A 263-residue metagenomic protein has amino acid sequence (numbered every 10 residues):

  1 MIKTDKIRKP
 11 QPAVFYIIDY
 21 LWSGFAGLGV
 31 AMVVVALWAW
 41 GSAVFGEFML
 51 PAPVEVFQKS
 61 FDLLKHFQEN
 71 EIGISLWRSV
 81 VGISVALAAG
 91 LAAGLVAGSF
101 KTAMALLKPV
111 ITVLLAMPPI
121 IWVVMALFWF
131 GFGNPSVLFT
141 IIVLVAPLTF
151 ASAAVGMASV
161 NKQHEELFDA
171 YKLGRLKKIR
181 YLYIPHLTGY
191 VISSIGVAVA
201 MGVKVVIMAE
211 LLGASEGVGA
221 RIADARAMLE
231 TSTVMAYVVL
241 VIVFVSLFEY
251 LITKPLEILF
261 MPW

Functional and structural regions predicted by a protein language model:
M1-G29, I252-W263: Transmembrane alpha-helical segments of polytopic membrane transport and secretion proteins
P12-I18, A43-V85: Periplasmic/extracellular loop-to-transmembrane helix junction in inner-membrane transport proteins
E71-S79, F128-T149, G189-I192, T233-V238: Loop-to-helix entry region at the N-terminal start of transmembrane alpha-helices in multi-pass membrane transporters
A92-L127, S152-A158: Cytoplasmic-entry segments and transmembrane alpha-helices of multi-pass inner-membrane transporters
K101, S193, M235-W263: C-terminal transmembrane helix and the adjacent membrane-cytosol boundary/short C-terminal tail of inner/organellar
F128-W129, K204-V241, M261: Glycine-rich helix-loop "coupling/hinge" segments at transmembrane-helix boundaries in multipass transporters
F139, V143, L176-M208, A236 (+1 more regions): Transmembrane alpha-helices
S152-S194, V218, I222: Short cytoplasmic-facing helical segments at TM-TM junctions of multi-pass membrane proteins
